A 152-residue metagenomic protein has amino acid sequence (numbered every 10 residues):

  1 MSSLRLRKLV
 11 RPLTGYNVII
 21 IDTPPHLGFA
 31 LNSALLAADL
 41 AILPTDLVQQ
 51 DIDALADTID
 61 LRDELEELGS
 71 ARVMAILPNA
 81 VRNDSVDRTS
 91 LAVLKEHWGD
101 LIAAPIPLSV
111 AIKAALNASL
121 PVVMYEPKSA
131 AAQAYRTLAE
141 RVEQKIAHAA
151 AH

Functional and structural regions predicted by a protein language model:
M1-N17, E67-L68, A115-N117: P-loop/Walker-type NTP enzyme "switch/lid" segment
S2, Q50, A130-A134: Helical mechanochemical/support elements of P-loop NTPase systems and associated helical scaffolds
R5-K8, D57, L61, T89-V93 (+2 more regions): Alpha-helical elements of Rossmann-like donor-binding domains used by nucleotide-donor carbohydrate transfer enzymes
L13-T14, V18-P107: Conserved catalytic-core segment of NTP-binding enzymes
L108-A115: Short, glycine-rich, amphipathic interfacial segments at transmembrane boundaries or analogous
L116-T137: C-terminal boundary of histidine-terminating zinc-finger modules
A139-A151: Short, hydrophobic alpha-helical segments
